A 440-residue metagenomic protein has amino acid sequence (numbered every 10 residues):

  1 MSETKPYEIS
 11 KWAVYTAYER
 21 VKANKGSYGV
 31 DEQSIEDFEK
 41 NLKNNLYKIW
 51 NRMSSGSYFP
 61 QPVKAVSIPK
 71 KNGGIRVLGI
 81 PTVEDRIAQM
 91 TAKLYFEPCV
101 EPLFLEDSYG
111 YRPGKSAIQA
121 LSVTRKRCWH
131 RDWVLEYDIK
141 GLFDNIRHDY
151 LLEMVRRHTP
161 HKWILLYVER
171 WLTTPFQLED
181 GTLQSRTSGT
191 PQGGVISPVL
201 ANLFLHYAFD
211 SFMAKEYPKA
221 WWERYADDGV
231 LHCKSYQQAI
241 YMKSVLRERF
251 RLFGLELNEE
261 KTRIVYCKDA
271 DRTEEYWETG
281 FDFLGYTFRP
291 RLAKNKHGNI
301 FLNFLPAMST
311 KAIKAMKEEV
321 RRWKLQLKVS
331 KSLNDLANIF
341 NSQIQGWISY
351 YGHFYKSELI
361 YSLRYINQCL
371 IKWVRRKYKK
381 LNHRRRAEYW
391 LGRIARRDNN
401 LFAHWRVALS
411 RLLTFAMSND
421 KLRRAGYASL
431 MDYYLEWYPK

Functional and structural regions predicted by a protein language model:
M1-K43: Non-catalytic, polymerase-adjacent accessory regions of viral genome-replication enzymes
N24-V30, K71, V100-F104, W133 (+7 more regions): Short acidic (Asp/Glu) and glycine-rich catalytic loops that position anionic groups and cofactors
R52-S67, K71, E106-K268, T273 (+1 more regions): Conserved polymerase palm-domain catalytic core
E84-A88, E101: Duplex nucleic acid-engaging cores and interfaces of nucleic-acid transaction enzymes
T173, F253, L257-K331: A conserved non-catalytic segment of reverse transcriptases and RNA-directed RNA polymerases corresponding to the late
S185-T190, L302-L305, R321-L336, G346-L359: Short, solvent-exposed helix-loop connector elements
L336-L381, Y389: Non-catalytic, peripheral interaction segments enriched in hydrophobic/basic residues
C369, V374, Y378-K440: Extended C-terminal regions of large enzymes
